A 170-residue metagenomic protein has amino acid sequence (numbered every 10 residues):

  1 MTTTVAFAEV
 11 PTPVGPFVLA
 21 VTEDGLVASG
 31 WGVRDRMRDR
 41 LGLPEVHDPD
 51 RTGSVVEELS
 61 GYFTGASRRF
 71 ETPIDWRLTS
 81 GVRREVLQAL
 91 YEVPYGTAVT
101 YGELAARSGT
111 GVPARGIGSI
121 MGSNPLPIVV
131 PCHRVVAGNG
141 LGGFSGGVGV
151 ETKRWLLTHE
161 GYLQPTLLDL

Functional and structural regions predicted by a protein language model:
M1-G111, E160-L170: Basic nucleic-acid-binding alpha-helical/helix-turn surface characteristic of O6-alkylguanine DNA
V21, V136-A137: Conserved hydrophobic "DFG−1" position in protein kinase catalytic cores
V112-P127: Regulatory, non-catalytic segments
I128-V135: Short Lys/Arg-enriched helix C-cap and helix-to-coil transition segments that create basic nucleic-acid-contact patches
N139-L170: …primarily DNA-binding HTH/wHTH and HhH modules…
